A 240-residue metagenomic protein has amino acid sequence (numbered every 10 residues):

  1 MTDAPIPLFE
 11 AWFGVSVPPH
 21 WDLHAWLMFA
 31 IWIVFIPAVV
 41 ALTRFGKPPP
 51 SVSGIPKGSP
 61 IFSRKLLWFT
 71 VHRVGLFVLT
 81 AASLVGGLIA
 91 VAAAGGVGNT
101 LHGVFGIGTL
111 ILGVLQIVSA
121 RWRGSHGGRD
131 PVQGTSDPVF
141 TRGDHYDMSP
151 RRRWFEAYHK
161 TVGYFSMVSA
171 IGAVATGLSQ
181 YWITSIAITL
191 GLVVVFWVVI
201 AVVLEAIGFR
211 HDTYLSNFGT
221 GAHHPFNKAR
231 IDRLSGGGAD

Functional and structural regions predicted by a protein language model:
M1-D240: Membrane-embedded alpha-helical bundles that constitute the cytochrome b-like, heme-associated redox core of multi-pass
